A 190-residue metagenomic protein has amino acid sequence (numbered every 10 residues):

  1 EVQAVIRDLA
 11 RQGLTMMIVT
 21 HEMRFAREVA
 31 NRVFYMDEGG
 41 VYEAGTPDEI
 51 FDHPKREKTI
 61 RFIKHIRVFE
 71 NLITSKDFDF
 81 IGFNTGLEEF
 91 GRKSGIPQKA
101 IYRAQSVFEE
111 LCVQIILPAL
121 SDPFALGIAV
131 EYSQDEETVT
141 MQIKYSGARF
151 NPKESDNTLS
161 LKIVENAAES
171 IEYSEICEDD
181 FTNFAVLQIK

Functional and structural regions predicted by a protein language model:
E1-Q12: Helical segment within the ABC ATPase nucleotide-binding domain
T20-H21: H-loop/switch region of ABC-family ATPase nucleotide-binding domains
A26-E28: A short, surface-exposed alpha-helical micro-motif characterized by mixed small hydrophobic and charged/polar residues
A44-G45: ABC ATPase "signature
D48-E70: C-terminal boundary and immediately downstream tail of ABC-type ATPase nucleotide-binding domains
K99-P123: Conserved ATP-binding N-box helix of the HATPase_c
N151-E178: ATP phosphate-binding glycine-rich loop and adjacent ATP-lid/helix-beta elements within ATP-binding kinase/ATPase
